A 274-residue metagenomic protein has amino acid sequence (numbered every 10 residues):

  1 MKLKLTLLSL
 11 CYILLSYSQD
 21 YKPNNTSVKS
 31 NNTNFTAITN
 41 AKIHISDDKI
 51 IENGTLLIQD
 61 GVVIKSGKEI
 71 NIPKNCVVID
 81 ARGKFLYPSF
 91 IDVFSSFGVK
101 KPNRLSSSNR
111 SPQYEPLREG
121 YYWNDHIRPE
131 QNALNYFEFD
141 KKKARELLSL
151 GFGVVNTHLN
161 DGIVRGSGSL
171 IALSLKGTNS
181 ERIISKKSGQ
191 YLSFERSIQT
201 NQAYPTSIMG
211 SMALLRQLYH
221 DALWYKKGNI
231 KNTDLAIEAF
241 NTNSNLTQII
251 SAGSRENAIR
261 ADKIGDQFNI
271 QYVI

Functional and structural regions predicted by a protein language model:
M1-K22: Bacterial Sec-dependent N-terminal signal peptides
Y21-P23, V28, I43, D47-S89: Histidine-rich, glycine-flanked metal-binding segment
S27, S46, E130-L134, Y204: Second-shell loop/turn segments in exported
N34-T36, I72-L134, S149: Replace "His-x-His-based motif
K65-G67, I250-S251, V273-I274: Short, hydrophobic beta-strand segments that form beta-sheet elements in well-ordered domains
Q131-N135, Q271-I274: Extracellular/luminal Protease-associated
D140-K143, L148-Q271: Polyanionic/metal-chelating signatures
